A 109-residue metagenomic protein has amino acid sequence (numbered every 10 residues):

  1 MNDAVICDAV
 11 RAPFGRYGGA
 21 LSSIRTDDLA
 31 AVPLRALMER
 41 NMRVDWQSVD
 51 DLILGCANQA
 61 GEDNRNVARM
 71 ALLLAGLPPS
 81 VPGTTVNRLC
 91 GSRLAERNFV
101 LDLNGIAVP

Functional and structural regions predicted by a protein language model:
M1-I24, A36: Condensing-enzyme catalytic core mediating Claisen C-C bond formation in acyl metabolism
D3-V5, D50-L52, P109: Structural motif
A12-G15, M38-R43, L73-L77: Generic secondary-structure signature for well-ordered alpha-helical cores
I24, C56-P109: Conserved catalytic cysteine-centered active-site region of acyl-thioester-dependent Claisen-condensing enzymes
D27-M42, V67-A71, E96: Short, well-ordered amphipathic alpha-helical segments that serve as non-catalytic structural scaffolds within diverse
M42-Q47, A107: Structured loop/turn residues at beta-strand edges in well-structured enzyme cores
D45-D51, S80-P82: Short acidic capping loops at alpha-helix termini that bridge into adjacent secondary structure
